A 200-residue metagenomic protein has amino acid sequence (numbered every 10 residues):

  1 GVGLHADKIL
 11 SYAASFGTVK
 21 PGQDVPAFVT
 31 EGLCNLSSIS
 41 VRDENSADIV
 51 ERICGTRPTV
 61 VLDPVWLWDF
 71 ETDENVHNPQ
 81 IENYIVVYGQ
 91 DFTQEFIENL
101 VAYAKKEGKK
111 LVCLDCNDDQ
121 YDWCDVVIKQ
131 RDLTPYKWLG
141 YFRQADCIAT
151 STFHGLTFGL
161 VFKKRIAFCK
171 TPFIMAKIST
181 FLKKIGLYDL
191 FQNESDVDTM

Functional and structural regions predicted by a protein language model:
G1-M200: Active-site anion-handling motifs in enzyme catalytic cores
